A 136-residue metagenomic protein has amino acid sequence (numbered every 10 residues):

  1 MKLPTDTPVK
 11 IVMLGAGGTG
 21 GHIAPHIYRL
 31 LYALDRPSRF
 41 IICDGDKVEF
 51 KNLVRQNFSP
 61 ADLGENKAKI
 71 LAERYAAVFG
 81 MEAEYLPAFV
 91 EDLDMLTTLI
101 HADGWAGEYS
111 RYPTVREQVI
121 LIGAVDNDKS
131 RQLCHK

Functional and structural regions predicted by a protein language model:
M1-K136: Adenine nucleotide-associated cytosolic modules
